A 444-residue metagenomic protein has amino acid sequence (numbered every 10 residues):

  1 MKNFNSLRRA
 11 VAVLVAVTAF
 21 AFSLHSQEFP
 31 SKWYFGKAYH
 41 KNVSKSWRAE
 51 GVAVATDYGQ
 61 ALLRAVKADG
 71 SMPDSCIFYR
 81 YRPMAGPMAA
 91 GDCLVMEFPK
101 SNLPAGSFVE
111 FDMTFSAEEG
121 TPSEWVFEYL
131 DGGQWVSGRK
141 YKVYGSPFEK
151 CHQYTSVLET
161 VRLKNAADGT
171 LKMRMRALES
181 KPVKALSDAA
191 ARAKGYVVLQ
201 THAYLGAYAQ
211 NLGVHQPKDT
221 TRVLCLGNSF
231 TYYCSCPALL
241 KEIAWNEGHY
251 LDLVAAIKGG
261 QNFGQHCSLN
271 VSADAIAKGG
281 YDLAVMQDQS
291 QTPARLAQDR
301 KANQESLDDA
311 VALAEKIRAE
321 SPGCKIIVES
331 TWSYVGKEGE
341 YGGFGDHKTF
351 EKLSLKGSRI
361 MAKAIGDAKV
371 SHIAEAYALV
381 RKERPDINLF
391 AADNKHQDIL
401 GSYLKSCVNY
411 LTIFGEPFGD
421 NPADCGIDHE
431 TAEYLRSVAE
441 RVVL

Functional and structural regions predicted by a protein language model:
K2-L14: Bacterial N-terminal signal peptides that target proteins for export
S26-Q60: Extracellular carbohydrate-recognition regions
A53-S107, A207: Surface-exposed, low-complexity/disordered Ser/Thr/Gly/Pro/Asn-rich loops and linkers
M88, N102-A105, T114-S123, K181: Extended, low-complexity, turn-rich repeat/linker tracts enriched in Gly/Pro/Ser/Thr and Asp/Glu that occur
W135, G145-Q216: Terminal, low-complexity interaction segments
K218-D219, L389, H396, S406-L444: Conserved catalytic region of serine esterases and O-acyltransferases that act on ester linkages in lipids
T221-L224, F230-L313: Conserved SGNH/GDSL esterase-like catalytic core that processes O-acyl groups on lipids and polysaccharides
A275-K395, I399, L411: Alpha-helical cap/lid subdomain in secreted, periplasmic, or secretory-pathway luminal O-acyl-processing enzymes
